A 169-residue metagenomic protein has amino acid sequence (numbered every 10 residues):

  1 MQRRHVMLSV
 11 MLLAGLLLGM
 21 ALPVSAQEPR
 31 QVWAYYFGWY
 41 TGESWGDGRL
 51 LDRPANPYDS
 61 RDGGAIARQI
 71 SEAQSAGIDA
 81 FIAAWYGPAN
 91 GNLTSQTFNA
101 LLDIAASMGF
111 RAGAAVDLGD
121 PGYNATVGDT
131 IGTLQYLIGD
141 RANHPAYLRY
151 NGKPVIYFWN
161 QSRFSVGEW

Functional and structural regions predicted by a protein language model:
M1-M11: Bacterial N-terminal signal peptides that target proteins for export
S9-M20: Bacterial N-terminal signal peptides
M20-A26: Sec-dependent signal peptide cleavage junction
A26-W169: Glycan-processing catalytic domains of CAZymes
